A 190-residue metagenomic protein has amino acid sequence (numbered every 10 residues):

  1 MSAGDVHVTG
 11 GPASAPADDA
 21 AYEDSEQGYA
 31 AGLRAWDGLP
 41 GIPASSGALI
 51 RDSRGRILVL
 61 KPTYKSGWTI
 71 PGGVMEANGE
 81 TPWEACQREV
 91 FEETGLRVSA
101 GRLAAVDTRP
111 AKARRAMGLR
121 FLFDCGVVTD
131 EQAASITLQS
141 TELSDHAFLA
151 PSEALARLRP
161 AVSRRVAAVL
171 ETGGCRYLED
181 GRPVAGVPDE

Functional and structural regions predicted by a protein language model:
S2-G47: Acidic, metal-coordinating catalytic segment for phosphate/diphosphate chemistry, firing primarily on the Nudix
S2-T9, S66-W68, S140-E190: Nudix hydrolase/Nudix homology domain
S45-G47, R97-A100: Conserved beta-strand residues within beta-sheet cores
G47, R56, D145: Conserved beta-strand and immediately adjacent loop positions that scaffold enzyme active sites
D52-E92: Conserved Nudix-box catalytic region and its N-terminal flanking loop in Nudix hydrolases and closely related
M75-S99, D107-V162: Unchanged
